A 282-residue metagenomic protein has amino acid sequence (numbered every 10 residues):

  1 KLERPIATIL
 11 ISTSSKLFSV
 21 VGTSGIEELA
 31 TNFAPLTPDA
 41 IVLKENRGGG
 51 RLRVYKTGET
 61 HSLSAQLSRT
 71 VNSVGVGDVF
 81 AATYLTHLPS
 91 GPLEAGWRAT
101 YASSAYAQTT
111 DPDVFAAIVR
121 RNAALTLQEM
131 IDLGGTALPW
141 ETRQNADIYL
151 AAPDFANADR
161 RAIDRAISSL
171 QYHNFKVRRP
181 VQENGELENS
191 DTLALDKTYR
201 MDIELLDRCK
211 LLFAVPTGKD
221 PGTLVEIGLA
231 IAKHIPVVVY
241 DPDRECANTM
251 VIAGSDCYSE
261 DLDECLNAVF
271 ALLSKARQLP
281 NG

Functional and structural regions predicted by a protein language model:
K1-E28, G49: Conserved beta-alpha-beta core of the PfkB/ribokinase-like small-molecule kinase fold
L2, E28-L29, M201, A247: Short acidic active-site motifs
L2-I6, F33-T37, I231-A232: Short, conserved loop/helix-junction motifs that constitute active-site signature segments in enzyme catalytic cores
A7-I9, D39, K210, D256: Conserved acidic residues
I11-S12, L43, A214: Redox-cofactor binding/interface segments in oxidoreductases and associated redox assembly factors
S15-K16, R47-G48, F155, G218-K219: Short glycine-rich anion-binding loops that position phosphate/pyrophosphate groups of nucleotides and phosphorylated
I26-R143: Conserved phosphate-binding/catalytic region of the ribokinase-like
M130-G282: Conserved catalytic or regulatory cores that recognize and/or transform ribose-phosphate-containing ligands
